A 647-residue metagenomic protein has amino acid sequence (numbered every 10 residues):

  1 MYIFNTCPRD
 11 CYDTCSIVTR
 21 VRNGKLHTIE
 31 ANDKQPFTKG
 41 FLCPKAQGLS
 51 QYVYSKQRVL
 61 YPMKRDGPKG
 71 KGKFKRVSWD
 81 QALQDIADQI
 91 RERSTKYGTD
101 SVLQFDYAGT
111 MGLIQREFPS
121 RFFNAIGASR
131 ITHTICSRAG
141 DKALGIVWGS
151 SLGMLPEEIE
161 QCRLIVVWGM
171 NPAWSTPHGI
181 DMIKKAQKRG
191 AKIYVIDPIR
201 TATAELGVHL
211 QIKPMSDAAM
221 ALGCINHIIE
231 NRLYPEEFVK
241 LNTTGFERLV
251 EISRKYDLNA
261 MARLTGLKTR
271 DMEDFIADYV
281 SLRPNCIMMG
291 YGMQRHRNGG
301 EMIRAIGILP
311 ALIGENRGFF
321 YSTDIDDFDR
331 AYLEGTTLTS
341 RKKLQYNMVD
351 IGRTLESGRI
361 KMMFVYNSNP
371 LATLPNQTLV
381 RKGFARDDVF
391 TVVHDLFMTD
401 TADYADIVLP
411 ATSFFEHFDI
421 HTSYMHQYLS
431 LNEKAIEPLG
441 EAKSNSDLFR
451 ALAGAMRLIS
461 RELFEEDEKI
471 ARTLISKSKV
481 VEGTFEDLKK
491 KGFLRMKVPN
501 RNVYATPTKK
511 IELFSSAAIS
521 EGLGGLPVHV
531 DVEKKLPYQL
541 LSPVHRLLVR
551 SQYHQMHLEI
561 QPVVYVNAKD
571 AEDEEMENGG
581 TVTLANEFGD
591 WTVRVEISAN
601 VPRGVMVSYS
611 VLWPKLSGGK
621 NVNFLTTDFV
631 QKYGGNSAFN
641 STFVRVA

Functional and structural regions predicted by a protein language model:
M1-N231, K255-A260, K268-T269, Y366 (+2 more regions): N-terminal export/assembly segments and adjacent metallocofactor-ligating motifs of anaerobic energy-metabolism
T6, Y12, V380, A385-F390 (+4 more regions): Phosphate/diphosphate-binding loops
R20-L26, P507-T508, N586-F588: Short acidic-glycine loop/turn motifs at beta-strand connectors
P68, E205-L206, K255-N259, M288-M293 (+1 more regions): Flexible glycine/proline-enriched surface loops and loop-helix/loop-strand junctions
E117-K185, R189-I196, T203-E205, A218-L222 (+3 more regions): Extended redox/cofactor-interaction regions of prokaryotic respiratory oxidoreductases
P156, F415-P438, A453: Glycine/threonine-rich phosphate-binding loop and adjacent beta-strand/alpha-helix elements that clamp
C224, N242-M348: Active-site phosphate/pyrophosphate-binding segments
L439, S444-K491, M556-V564, K569-A647: Long, contiguous, secondary-structure-rich segments that constitute the structural scaffold of globular domains
